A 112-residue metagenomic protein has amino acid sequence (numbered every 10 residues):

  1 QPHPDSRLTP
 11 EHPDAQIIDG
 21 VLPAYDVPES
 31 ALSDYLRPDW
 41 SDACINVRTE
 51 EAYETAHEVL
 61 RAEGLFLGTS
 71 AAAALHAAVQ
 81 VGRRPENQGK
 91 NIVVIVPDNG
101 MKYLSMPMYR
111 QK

Functional and structural regions predicted by a protein language model:
Q1, V93-P97: Short beta-strand segments
Q1-T69, P107-K112: Active-site/ligand-binding loops adjacent to catalytic centers
H3-R7, A74, M101-K102: Short, active-site-adjacent cap segments at secondary-structure transitions
A56, A74-G82: Buried hydrophobic packing segments
T69-A74, I92: Ser/Thr-glycine-rich phosphate-binding loops at phosphate-binding pockets of nucleotides, nucleotide cofactors
S70, P97-D98: Short, loop-centered acidic/histidine patches that primarily coordinate divalent metals
V79-V94, L104-K112: Catalytic phosphate/nucleotide-handling subdomain of diverse soluble enzymes
